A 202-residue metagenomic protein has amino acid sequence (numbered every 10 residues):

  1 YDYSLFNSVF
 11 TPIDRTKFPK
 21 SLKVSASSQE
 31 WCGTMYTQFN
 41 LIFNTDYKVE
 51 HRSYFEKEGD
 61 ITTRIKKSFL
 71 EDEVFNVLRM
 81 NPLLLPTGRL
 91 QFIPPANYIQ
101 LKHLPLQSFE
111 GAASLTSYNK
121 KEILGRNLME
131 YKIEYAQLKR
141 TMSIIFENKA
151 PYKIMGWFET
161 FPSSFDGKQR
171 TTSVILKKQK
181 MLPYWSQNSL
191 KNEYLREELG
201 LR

Functional and structural regions predicted by a protein language model:
Y1-Y47, T87-R202: Acidic, serine/threonine-rich low-complexity disordered tracts
I42-Q91: Surface-exposed beta-loop interaction hotspot
